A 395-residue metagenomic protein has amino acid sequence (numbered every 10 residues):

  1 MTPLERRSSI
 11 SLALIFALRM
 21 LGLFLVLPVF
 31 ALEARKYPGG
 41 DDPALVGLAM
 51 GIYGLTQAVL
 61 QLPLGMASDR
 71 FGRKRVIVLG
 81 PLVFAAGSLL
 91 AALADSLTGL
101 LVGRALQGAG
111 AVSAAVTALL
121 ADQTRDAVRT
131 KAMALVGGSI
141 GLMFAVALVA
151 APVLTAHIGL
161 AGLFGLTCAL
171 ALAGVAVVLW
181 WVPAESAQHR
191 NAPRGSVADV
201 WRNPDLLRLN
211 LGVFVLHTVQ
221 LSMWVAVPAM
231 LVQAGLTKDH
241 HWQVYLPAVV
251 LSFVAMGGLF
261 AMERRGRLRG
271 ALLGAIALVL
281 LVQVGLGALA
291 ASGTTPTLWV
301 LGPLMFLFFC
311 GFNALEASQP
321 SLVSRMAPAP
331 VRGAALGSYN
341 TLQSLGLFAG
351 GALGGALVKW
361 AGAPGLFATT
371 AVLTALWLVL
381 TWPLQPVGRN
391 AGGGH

Functional and structural regions predicted by a protein language model:
M1-E5, V182-G212: Juxtamembrane intracellular "pre-TM" segments in multi-pass secondary transporters
V59-D95: Conserved MFS/SLC helix-loop-helix module at the cytosolic interface between two early adjacent transmembrane helices
L60-G72, V254-L268, V358: Helix-to-loop junctions at the C-terminal end of transmembrane segments in multipass secondary transporters
R75-L89, C168, G270-G285, A371: Structural signature of the two symmetry-related core transmembrane helices
G103-I140: Cytoplasmic helix-loop-helix junction between adjacent transmembrane helices in 12-TM secondary transporters
V112-T124, A314-A327: Intracellular juxtamembrane helix-capping segments at the cytosolic ends of symmetry-related transmembrane helices
A169-A187, L380-Q385: C-terminal membrane-cytosol helix-exit motif in multi-pass small-molecule transporters
G270-Q319: C-terminal transmembrane helical hairpin of 12-TM major facilitator-type secondary transporters
